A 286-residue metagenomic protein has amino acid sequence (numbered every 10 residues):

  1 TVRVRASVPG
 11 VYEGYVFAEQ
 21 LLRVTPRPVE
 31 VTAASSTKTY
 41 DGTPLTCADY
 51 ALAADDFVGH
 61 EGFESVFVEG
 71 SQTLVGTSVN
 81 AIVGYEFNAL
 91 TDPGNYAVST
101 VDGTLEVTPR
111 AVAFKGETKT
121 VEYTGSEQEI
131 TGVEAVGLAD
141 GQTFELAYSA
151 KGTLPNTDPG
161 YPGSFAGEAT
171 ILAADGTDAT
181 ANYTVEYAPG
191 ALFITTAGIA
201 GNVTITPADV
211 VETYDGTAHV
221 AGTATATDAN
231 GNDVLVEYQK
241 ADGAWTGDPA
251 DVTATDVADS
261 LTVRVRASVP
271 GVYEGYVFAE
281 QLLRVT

Functional and structural regions predicted by a protein language model:
T1-T286: Short loop/turn motifs that initiate or flank beta-strands
